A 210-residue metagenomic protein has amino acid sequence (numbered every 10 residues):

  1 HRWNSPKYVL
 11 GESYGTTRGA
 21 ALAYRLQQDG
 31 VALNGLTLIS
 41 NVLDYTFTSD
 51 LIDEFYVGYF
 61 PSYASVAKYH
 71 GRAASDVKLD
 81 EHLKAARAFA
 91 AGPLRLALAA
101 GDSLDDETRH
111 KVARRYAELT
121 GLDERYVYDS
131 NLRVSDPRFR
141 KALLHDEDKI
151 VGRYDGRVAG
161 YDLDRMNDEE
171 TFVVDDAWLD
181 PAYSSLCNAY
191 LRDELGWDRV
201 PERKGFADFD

Functional and structural regions predicted by a protein language model:
H1-R2, T46-V57, P61-A74, D155-G156 (+3 more regions): Active-site-proximal cap/loop segments of hydrolase catalytic domains
R2-Y14: Alpha/beta-hydrolase fold nucleophile elbow
G15-A20: Catalytic nucleophile loop
A21-R25: Active-site signature of alpha/beta-hydrolase-fold catalytic machinery across serine- and Asp/Cys-nucleophile hydrolases
Q27-G121: A catalytic-pocket lid/entrance helix-loop region that shapes and gates access to the active site across common
G101-D210: Alpha/beta-hydrolase fold catalytic core
